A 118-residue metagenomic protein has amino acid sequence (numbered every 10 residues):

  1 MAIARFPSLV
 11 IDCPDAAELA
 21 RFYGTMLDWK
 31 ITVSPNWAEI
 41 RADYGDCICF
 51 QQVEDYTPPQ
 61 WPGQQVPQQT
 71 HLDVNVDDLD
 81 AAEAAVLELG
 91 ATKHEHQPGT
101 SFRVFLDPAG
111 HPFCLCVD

Functional and structural regions predicted by a protein language model:
A2-I3, P7-V53, A81-V104: Core segments of cupin and vicinal oxygen chelate
E39-I40, W61-Q64: Short secondary-structure boundary/capping segments
D55-W61: A short, acidic/glycine-rich surface segment
Q64-V86: Mid-chain, well-packed structural core segment of small domains
D107: Short, acidic, Ser/Thr-enriched surface-loop or helix-capping motifs
L115-D118: Short hydrophobic/aromatic patches at helix-to-coil boundaries
